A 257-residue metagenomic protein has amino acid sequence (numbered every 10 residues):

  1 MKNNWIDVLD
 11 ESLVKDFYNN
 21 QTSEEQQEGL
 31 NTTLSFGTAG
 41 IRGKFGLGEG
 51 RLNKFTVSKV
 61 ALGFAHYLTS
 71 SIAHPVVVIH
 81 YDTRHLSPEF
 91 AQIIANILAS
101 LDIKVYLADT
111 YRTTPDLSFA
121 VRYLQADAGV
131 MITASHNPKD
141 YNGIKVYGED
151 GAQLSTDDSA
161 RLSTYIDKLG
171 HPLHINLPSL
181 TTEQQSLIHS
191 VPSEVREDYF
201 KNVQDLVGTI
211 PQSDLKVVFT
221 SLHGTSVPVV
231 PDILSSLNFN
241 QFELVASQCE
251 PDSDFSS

Functional and structural regions predicted by a protein language model:
K2-I94, L101, T181, Q185-L215 (+1 more regions): An N-terminal, well-structured beta->alpha segment
W5-L13, F17-Y18, F119-D127, N137-D150: N-terminal glycine-rich phosphate/adenylate-binding segment common to multiple enzyme folds
E25-L30, L34, N142-S257: Gly/Ser/Thr-enriched, mixed-charge loops and adjacent short helices that form phosphate/oxyanion-binding elements
I41-G43, G48, R84, R112 (+4 more regions): Short, glycine-/Ser/Thr-/acidic-enriched flexible segments
S70, Y123, K168-P172: Alpha-helix capping at helix-to-loop junctions
V78-Y141, S236-S257: N-terminal small/polar loop signature for handling phosphorylated ligands or for N-terminal nucleophile
